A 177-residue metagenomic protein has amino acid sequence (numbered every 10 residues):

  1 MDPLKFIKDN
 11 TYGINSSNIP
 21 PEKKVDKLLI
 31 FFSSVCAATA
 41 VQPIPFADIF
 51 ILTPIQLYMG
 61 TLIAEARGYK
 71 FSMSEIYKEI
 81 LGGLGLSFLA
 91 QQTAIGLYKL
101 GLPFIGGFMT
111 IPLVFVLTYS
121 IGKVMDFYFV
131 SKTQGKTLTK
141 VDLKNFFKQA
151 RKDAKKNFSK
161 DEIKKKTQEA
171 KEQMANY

Functional and structural regions predicted by a protein language model:
M1-T39, I55-I80, L84, I95 (+1 more regions): Terminal, membrane-proximal amphipathic helices and intrinsically disordered targeting/regulatory segments
A37-I51, T93-V114: Short hydrophobic membrane-inserting alpha-helices and related fusion/pore-forming segments
